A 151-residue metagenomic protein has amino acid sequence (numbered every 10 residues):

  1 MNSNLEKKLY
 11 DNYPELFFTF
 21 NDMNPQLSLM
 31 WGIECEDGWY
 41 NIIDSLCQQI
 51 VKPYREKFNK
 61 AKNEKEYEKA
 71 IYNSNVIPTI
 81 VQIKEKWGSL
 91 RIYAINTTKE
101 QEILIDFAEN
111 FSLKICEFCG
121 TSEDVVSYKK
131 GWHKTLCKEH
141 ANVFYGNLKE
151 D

Functional and structural regions predicted by a protein language model:
M1-E102: Long, charged N-terminal interaction/targeting segments
I43, C47, K129, Y145-D151: Basic, amphipathic alpha-helical/coil surface patches used to engage anionic, phosphate-bearing ligands and membranes
E85-W87, F111, G120, K130: A generic structural signal for short, non-catalytic loop/turn and secondary-structure boundary residues
A94-N96, S112, E123: Short leucine-rich amphipathic alpha-helical surface patches
E102-K114, V126-G131: Short, flexible, mixed-charge glycine/proline-rich loop motifs that serve as phosphate/nucleic-acid-contacting
C116-C119, C137: Short cysteine-rich clusters marking metal-coordination/redox-active sites
T121-S127, N142-Y145: Short functional micro-motifs and their immediate structural scaffolds
G131-V143: Cysteine-rich micro-motifs
